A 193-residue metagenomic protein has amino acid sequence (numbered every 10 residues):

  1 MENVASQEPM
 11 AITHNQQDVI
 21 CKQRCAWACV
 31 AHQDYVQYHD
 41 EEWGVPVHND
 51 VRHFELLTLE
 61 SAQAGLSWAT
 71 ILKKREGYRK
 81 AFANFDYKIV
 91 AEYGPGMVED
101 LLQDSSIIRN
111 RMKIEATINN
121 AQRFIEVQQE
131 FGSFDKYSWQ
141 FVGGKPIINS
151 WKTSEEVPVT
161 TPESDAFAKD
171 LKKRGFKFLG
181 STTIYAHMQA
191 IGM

Functional and structural regions predicted by a protein language model:
E2-M193: HhH-family (HhH-GPD) DNA N-glycosylase catalytic core used in base-excision repair
